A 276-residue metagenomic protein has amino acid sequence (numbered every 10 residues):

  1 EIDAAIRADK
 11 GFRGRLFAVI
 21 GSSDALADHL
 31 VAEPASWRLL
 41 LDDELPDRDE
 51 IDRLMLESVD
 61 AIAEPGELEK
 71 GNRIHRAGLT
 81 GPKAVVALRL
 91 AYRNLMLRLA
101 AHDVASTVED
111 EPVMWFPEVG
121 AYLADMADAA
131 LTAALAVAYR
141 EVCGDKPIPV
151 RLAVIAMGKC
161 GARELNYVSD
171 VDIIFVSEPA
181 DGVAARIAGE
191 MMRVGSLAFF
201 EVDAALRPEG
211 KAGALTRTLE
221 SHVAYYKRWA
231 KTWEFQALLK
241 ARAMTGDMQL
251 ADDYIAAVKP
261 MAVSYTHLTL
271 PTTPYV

Functional and structural regions predicted by a protein language model:
E1-L268: A nucleotide- and high-energy phosphate-metabolite-utilizing enzyme signature
H267, T272-V276: Single conserved hydrophobic/aromatic residue that forms the stacking wall/gate of nucleotide- or nucleobase-binding
